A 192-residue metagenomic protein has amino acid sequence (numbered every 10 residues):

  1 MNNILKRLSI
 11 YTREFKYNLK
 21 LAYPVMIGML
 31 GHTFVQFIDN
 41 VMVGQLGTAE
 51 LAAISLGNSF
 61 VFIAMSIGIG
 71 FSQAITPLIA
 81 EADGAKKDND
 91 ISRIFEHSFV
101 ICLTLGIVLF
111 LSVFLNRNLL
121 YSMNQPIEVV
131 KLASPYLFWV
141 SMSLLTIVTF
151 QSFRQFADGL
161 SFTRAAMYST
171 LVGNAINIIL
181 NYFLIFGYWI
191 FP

Functional and structural regions predicted by a protein language model:
M1-A22, I79-L145, I176-I179, F191-P192: Short alpha-helical transmembrane segments in multi-pass integral membrane proteins
F15-F34, I38, F60-I67, M142 (+1 more regions): Residue-level signal for short hydrophobic patches within transmembrane helices of multi-pass membrane transporters
V25, M29, V41, P77 (+3 more regions): Transmembrane alpha-helix boundary and packing residues in multipass membrane permease domains and related
F34-F37, Q45-T48, A82-A85, G159-L160 (+1 more regions): Helix-loop interface residues and adjacent transmembrane-helix termini in multi-pass membrane transporters, primarily
V43-F62, E128-L132: Interfacial/gating helices of multi-pass transporter permease domains
L51-F110, F114, I147-A166: Small-residue-rich hydrophobic transmembrane alpha-helices
F156-F183: Alpha-helical transmembrane segments of multi-pass membrane transporters/permeases
